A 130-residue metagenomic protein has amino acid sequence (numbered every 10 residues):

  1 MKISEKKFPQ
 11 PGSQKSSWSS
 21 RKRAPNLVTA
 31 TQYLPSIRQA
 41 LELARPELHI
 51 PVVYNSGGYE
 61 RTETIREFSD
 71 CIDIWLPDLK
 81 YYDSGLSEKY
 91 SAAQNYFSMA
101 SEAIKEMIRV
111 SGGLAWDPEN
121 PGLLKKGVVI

Functional and structural regions predicted by a protein language model:
M1-K6: Canonical Radical SAM [4Fe-4S] cluster-binding loop centered on the CxxxCxxC motif and its immediate flanking residues
F8-P9, M99: Soluble or luminal CAZymes and related metallo-dependent hydrolases
K15-W18, R23-I130: Conserved AdoMet/S-adenosylmethionine-binding subsite of the radical SAM
